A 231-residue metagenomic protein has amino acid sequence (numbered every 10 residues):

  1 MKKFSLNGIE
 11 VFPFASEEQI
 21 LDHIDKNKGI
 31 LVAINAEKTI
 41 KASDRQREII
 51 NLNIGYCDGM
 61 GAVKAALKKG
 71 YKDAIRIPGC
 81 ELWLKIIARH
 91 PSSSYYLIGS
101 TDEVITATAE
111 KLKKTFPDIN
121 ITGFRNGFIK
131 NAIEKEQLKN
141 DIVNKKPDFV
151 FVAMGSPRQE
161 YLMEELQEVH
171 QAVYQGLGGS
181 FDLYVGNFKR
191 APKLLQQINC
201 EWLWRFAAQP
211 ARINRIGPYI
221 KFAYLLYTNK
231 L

Functional and structural regions predicted by a protein language model:
M1-I75, C80-E81: N-terminal nucleotide/polyanion-binding subdomain common to many enzyme families
N35-K38, M154-R158, S180: Short glycine-rich anion-binding loops that position phosphate/pyrophosphate groups of nucleotides and phosphorylated
G55-C57, A74-I77, D118-F124, H170-G178: Short hydrophobic/aromatic-enriched beta-strand-loop microsegments
A62-K64, R158, S180-V185: Short gly/pro/ser/thr-enriched loop/turn and capping motifs at secondary-structure boundaries
V63-D141, K145: Conserved beta-alpha
V63-K64, K68, R190-L231: A transmembrane-helix-recognition feature enriched in membrane-embedded lipid enzymes and envelope glyco-/phospholipid
G127-K130, Q171-A208: Short, flexible loop segments at boundaries between secondary-structure elements
I142, K146-S156: Proline-aspartate-enriched helix->loop->beta-strand connector
